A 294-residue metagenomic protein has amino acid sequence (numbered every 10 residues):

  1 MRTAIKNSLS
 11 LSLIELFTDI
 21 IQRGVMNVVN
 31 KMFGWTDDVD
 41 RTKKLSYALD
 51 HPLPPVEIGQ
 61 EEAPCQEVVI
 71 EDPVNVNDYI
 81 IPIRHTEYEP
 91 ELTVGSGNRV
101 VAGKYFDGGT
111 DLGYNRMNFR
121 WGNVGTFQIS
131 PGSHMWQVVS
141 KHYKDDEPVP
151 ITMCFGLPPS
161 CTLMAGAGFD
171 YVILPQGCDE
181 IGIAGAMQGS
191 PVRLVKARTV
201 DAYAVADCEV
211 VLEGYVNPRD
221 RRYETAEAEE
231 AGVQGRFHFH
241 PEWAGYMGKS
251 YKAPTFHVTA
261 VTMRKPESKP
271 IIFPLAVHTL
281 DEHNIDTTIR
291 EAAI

Functional and structural regions predicted by a protein language model:
M1-T255, T259-I294: Extended, highly charged
